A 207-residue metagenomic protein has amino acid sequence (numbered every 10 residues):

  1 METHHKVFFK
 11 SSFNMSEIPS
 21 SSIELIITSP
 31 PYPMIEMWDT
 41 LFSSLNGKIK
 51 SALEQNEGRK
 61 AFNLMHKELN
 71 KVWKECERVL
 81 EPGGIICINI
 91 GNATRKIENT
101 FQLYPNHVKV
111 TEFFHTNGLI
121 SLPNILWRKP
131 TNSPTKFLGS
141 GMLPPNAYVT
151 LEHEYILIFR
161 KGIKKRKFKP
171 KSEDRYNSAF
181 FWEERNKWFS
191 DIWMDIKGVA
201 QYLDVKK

Functional and structural regions predicted by a protein language model:
M1-K207: Core catalytic lobe of class I
